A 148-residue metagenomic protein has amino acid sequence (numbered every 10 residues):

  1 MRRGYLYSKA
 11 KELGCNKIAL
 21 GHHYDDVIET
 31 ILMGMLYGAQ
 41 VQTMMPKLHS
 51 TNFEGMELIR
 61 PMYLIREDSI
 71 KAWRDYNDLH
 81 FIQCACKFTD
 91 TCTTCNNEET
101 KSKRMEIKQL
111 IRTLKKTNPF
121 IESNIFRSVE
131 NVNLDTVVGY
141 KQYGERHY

Functional and structural regions predicted by a protein language model:
M1-D68, I125, Q142, R146: Active-site adenylate/phosphate-handling loop in enzymes that bind or generate adenylated species
D25, Y63-K116, E122-R127: Mid-to-C-terminal catalytic subdomains of enzymes that bind/position adenosyl phosphate moieties or nucleic-acid
G38, T94, V138-Y140: Residue-level signature of transmembrane alpha-helix interfaces in integral membrane proteins
F126-Y148: Short, amphipathic C-terminal "tail helix"
